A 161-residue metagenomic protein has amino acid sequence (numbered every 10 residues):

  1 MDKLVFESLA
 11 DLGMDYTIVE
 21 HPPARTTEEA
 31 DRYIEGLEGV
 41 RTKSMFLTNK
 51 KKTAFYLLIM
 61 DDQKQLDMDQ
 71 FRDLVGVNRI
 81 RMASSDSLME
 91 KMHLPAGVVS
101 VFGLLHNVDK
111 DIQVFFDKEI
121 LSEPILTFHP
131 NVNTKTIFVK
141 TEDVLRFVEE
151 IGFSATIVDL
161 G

Functional and structural regions predicted by a protein language model:
M1-G161: Extended, low-hydrophobicity, polar/charged segments
